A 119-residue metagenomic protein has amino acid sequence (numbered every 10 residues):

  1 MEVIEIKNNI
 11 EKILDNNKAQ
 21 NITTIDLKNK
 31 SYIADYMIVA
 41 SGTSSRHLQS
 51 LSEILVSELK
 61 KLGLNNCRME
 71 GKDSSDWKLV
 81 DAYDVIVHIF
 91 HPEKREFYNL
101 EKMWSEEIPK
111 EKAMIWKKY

Functional and structural regions predicted by a protein language model:
M1-K28, R46, S50, S57-K60 (+3 more regions): Long, contiguous binding/interaction regions
N29-I33: Short, flexible turn/loop "capping" segments at secondary-structure junctions
A34-Y36, V85: Short amphipathic alpha-helical segments
Y36, D76-K78: Short beta-strand micro-motifs in enzyme catalytic cores
V39-S41: Short hydrophobic/aromatic beta-strand micro-patches that form the beta-sheet surface supporting nucleotide- or nucleic
G63-S75: Short, conserved loop-to-beta-strand elements that form functional interface hotspots
V80-A82: Active-site beta-strand termini and strand-to-loop segments that position acidic
